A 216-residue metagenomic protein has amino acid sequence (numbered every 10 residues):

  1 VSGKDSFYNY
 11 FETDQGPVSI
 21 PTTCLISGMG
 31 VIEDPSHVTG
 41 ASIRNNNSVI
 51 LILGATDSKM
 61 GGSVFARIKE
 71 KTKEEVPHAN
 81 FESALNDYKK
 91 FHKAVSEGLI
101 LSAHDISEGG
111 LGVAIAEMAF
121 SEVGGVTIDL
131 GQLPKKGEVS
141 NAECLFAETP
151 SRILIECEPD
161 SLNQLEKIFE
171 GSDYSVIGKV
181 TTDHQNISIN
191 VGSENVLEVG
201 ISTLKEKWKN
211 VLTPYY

Functional and structural regions predicted by a protein language model:
V1, F7-Y8, T13-L25, Y88 (+1 more regions): Glycine-/charge-enriched secondary-structure boundary and capping motifs
V18-S83, H92-V95, P150, P159-S161: Mobile "lid/hinge" segments at catalytic clefts and subdomain interfaces of large enzymes
